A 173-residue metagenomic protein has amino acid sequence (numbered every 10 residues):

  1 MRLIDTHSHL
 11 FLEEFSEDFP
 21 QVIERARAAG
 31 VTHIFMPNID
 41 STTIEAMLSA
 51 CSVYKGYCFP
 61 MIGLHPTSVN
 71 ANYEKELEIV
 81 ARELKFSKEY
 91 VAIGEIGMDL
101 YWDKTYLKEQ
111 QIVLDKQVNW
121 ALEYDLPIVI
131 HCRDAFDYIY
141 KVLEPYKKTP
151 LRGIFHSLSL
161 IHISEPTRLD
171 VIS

Functional and structural regions predicted by a protein language model:
M1-S164: Mid-domain alpha/beta scaffold segments of enzyme catalytic cores
I161-S173: Single conserved hydrophobic/aromatic residue that forms the stacking wall/gate of nucleotide- or nucleobase-binding
